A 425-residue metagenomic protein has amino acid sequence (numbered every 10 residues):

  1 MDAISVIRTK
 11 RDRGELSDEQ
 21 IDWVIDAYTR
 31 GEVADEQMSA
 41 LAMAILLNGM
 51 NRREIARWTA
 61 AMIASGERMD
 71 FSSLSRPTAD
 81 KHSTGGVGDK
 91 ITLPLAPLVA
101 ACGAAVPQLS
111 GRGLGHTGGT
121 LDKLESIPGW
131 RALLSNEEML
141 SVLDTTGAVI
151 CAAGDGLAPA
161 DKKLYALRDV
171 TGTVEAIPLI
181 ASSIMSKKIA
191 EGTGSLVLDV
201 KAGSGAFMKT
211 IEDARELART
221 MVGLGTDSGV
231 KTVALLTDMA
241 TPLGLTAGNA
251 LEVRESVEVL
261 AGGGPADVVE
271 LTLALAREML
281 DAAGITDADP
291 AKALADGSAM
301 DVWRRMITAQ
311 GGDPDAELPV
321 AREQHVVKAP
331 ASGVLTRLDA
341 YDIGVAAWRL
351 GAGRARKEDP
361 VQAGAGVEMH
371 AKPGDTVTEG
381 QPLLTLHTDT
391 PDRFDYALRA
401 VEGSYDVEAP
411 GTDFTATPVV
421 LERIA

Functional and structural regions predicted by a protein language model:
M1-G88, R305-A309, V420, I424-A425: Acidic, glycine/proline-rich low-complexity segments that act as flexible tails and inter-domain linkers
S5, K10, E15-D18, Y28 (+4 more regions): Well-ordered secondary-structure scaffolds
L47-N48, L93-P107, K187-G192, D227-S228 (+1 more regions): Alpha-helix C-terminal capping segments
P77-A100, A104-T117: Glycine/serine-rich anion-binding loops at beta->alpha junctions that coordinate negatively charged ligand groups
T92, S110, T117-D122, A153-G154 (+4 more regions): Short acidic, glycine/serine/threonine-rich loops at helix termini
L109, L143, C151-G154, D199-K201 (+1 more regions): Short beta-strand segments
K123-V149, R219-G225, G229: A glycine-rich helix N-cap at a beta->alpha junction
D144-T193: Phosphate/diphosphate-binding glycine-rich loops and adjacent basic-rich segments that engage nucleotide
